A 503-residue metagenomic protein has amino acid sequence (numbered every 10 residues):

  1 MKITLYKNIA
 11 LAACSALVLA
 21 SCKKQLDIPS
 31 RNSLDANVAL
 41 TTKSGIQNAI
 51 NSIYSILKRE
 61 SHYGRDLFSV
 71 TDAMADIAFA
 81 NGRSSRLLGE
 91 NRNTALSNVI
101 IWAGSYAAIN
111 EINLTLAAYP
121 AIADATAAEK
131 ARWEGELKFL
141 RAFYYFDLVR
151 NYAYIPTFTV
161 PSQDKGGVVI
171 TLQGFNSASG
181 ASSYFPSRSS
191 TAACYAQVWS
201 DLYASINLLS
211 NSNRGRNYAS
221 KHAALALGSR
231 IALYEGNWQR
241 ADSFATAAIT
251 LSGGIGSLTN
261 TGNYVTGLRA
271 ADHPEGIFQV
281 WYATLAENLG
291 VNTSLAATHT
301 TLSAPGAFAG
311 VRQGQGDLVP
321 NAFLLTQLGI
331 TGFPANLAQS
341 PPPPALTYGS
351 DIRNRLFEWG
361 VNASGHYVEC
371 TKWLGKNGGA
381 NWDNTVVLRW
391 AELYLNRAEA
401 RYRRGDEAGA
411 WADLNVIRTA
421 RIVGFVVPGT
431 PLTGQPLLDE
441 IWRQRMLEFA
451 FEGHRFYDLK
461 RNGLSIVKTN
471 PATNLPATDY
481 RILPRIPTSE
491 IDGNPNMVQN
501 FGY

Functional and structural regions predicted by a protein language model:
K2-L5, A12, A16-S44, V198 (+3 more regions): Bacterial Sec-dependent N-terminal signal peptides
C22-M74, A309-D317, P343, T347 (+3 more regions): Membrane-proximal, proline-rich intrinsically disordered regions
G64-D76, Y152-T171, N211-S294, G429-L432: Short, surface-exposed recognition loops and adjoining beta-strand edges that mediate ligand/DNA contacts, enriched
S85-A153, S189-A192, I206-S212, A380-T385 (+1 more regions): Conserved, well-structured interaction surfaces
Q197, G290-T293, A309, A380 (+2 more regions): Long, intrinsically disordered, low-complexity segments
A335-R389: Flexible, polar/acidic helix-loop-strand segments at domain edges
